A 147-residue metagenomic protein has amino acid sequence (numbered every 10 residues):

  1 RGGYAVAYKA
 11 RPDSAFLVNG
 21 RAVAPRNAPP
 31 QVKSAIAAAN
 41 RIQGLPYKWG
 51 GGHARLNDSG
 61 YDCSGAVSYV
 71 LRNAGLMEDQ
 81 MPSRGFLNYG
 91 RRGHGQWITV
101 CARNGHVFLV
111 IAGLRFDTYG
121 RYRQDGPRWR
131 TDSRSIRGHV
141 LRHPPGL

Functional and structural regions predicted by a protein language model:
R1-P46, Y122-L147: Intrinsically disordered, low-complexity, Pro/Ser/Thr/Asn/Gly/Ala-rich spacer/linker segments adjacent to signal
A10-P12, N27-H94: Secreted/periplasmic proteins that engage bacterial cell-wall peptidoglycan
I36, S68-L147: ...with weaker cross-activation on analogous glycine-rich loops/strands in unrelated enzymes
